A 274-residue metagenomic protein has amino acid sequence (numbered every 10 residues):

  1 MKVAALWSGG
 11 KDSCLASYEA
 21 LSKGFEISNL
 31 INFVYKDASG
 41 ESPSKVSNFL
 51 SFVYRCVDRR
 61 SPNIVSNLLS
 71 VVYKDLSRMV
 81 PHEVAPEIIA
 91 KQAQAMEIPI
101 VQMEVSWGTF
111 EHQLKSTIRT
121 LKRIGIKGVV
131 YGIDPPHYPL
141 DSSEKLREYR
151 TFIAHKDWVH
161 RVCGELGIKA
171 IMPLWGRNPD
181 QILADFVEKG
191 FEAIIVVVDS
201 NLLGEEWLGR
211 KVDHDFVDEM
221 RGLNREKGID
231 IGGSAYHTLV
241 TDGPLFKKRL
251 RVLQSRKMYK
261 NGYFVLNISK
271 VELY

Functional and structural regions predicted by a protein language model:
M1-I195: ATP-dependent adenylation/nucleotidyltransferase module used to activate substrates
K2, M96-V101, R123-V130, S143-Y149 (+5 more regions): ATP/NTP-dependent adenylation/nucleotidyl-transfer catalytic domains that generate, transfer, or process NMP-activated
